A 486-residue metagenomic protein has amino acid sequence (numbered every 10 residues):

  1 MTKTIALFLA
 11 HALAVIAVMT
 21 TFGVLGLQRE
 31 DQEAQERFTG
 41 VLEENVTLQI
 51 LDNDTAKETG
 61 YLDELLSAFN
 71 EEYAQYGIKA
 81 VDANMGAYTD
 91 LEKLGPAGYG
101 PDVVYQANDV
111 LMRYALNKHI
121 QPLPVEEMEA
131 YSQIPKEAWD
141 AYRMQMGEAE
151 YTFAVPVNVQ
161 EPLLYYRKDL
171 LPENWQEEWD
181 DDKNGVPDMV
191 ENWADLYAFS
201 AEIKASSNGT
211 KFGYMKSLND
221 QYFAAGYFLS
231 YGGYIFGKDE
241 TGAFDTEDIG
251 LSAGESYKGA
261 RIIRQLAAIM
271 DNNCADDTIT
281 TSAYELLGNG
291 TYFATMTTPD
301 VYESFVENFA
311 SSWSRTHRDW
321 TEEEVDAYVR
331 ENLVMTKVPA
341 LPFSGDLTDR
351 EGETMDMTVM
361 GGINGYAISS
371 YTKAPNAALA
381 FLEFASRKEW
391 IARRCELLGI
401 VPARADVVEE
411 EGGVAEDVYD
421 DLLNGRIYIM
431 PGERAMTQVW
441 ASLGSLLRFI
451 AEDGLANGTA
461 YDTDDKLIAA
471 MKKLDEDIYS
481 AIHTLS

Functional and structural regions predicted by a protein language model:
A14-V15, F22-Q32, A392, A405-E409 (+2 more regions): Conserved C-terminal helix/tail region of periplasmic/extracytoplasmic solute-binding proteins
E43-A56, Y76-A83, V103, F153: Short, well-ordered beta-strand elements
A68, E72-E137, A141, E173-W179 (+4 more regions): Extracytoplasmic "Venus flytrap"/periplasmic binding protein-like
D82-L91, E191-D195, A275-G288: Short helix-initiation/N-cap motifs at beta->coil->alpha
Q106-N174, E191-Y197, T321-Y328, N332-P339 (+1 more regions): Hinge/lid segment of periplasmic solute-binding proteins
G147-V157, P162, M189, A194-D248: Extracytoplasmic/periplasmic solute-binding protein
D195-A201, D239-T280, E324, N332-L341: Glycine-centered hinge/linker elements that transmit conformational signals in sensory and ligand-binding systems
S314-I400: Extracytoplasmic/periplasmic substrate-recognition and gating elements
